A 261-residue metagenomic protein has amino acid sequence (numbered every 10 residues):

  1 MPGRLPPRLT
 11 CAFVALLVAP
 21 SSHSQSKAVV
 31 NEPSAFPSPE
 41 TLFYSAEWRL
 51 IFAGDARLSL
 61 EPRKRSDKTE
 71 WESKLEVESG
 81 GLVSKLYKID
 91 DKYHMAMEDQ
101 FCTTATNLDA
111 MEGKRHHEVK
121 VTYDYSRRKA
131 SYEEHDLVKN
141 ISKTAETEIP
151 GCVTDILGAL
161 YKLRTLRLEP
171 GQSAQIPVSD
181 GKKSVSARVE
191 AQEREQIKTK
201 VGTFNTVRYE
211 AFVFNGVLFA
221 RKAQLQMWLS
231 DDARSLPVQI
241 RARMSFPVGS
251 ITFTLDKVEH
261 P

Functional and structural regions predicted by a protein language model:
M1-C11: Bacterial N-terminal signal peptides that target proteins for export
Q25-Y125, T165-P261: Acidic, serine/threonine-rich low-complexity disordered tracts
V119-Y161: Hydrophobic, well-structured mid-protein blocks that either form specific transmembrane helices
